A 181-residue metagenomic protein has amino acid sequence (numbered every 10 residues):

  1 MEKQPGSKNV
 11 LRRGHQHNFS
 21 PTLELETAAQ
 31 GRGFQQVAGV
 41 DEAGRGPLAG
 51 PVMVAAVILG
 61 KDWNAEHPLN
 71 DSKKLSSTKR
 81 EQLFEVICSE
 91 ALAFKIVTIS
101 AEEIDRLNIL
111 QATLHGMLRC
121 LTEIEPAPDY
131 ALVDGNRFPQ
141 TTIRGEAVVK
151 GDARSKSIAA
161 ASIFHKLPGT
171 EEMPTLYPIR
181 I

Functional and structural regions predicted by a protein language model:
M1-I181: RNase H-like, Mg2+-dependent phosphodiesterase core, and more generally RNA phosphate-backbone-engaging helix-loop
